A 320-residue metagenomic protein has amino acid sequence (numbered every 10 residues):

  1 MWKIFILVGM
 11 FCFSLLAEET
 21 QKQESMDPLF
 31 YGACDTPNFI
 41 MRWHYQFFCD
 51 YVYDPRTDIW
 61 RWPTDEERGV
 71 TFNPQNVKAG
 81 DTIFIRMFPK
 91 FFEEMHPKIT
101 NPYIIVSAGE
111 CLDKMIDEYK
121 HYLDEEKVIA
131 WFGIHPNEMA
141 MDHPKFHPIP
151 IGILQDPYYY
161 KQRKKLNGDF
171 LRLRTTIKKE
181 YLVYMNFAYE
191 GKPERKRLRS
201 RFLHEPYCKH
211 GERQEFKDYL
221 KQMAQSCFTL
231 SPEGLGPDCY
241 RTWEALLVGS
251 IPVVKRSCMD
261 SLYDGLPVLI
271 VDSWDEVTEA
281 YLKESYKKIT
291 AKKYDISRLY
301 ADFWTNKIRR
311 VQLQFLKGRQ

Functional and structural regions predicted by a protein language model:
I4-F13: Sec-dependent N-terminal signal peptides
C12-T20: N-terminal signal peptide
T20-W243, L247-I270, D275, A280-R319: Nucleotide-sugar donor-binding catalytic core of glycosyltransferases
